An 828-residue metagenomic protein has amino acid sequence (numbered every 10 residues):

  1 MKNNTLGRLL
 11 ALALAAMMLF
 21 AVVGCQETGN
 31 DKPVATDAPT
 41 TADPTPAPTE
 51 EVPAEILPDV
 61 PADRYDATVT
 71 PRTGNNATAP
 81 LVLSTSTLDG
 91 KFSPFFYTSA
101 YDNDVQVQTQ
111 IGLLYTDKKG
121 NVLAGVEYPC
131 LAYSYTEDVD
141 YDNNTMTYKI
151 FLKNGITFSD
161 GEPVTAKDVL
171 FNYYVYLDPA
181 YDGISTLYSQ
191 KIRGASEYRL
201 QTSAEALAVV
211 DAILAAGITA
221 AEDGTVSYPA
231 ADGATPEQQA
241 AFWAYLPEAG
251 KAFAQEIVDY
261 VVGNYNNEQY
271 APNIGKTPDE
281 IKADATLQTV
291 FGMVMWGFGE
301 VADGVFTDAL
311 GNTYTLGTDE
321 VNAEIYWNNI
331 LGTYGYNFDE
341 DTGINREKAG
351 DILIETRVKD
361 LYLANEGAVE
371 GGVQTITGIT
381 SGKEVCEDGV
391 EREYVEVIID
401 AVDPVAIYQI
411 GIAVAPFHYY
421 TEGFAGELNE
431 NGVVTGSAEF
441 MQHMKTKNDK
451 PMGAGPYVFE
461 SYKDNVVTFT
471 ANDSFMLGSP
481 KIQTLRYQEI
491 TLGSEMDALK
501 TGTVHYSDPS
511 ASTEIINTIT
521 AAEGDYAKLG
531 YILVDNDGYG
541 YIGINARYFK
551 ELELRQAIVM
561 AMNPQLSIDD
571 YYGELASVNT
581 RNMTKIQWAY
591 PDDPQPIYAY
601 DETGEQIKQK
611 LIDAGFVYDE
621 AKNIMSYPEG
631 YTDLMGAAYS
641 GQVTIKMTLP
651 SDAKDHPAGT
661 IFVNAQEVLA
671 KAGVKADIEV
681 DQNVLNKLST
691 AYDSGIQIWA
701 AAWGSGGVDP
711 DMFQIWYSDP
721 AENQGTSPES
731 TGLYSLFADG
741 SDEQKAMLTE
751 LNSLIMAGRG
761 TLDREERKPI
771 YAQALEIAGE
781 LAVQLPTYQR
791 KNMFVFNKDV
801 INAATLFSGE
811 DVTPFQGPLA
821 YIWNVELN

Functional and structural regions predicted by a protein language model:
E50-V69, G74, A221-D223, Y228-P236 (+13 more regions): Extracytoplasmic/peripheral linker and loop segments enriched in polar/acidic and small residues with frequent Thr/Pro
L81-N143, M452: N-terminal lobe/hinge region of extracytoplasmic solute-binding protein
Y115-N121, D341-E370, Q374-I376, A401-D403 (+5 more regions): Gly/Pro-rich hinge or "lid" segments in bacterial periplasmic/extracellular proteins
T186-G432: Surface-exposed binding/hinge segments that line and control ligand-binding clefts or catalytic entry sites
D403-P404, Y408, A415-H418, V466 (+3 more regions): Detector for C-terminal structural segments
E460, T468-T470, K550-K671: Append "and occasionally in soluble cytosolic enzymes with long acidic Gly/Pro-rich linkers
N465, A471-T518: Ligand-site clamp/hinge motif
T470-F475, L533-A557, A561, D570-Y571 (+3 more regions): A bilobed periplasmic-binding-protein/Venus flytrap-type ligand-binding module shared by bacterial periplasmic
